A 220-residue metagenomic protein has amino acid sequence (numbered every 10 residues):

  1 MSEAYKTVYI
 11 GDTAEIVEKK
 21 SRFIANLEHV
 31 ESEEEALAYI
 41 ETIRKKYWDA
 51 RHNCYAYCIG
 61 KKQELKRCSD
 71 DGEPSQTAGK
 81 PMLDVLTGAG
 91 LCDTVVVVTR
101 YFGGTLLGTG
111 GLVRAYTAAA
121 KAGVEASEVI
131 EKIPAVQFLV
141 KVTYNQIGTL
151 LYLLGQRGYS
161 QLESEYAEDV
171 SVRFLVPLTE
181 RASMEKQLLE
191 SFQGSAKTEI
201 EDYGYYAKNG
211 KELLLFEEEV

Functional and structural regions predicted by a protein language model:
M1-T77, R181, S191, E199-V220: C-terminal regulatory domains involved in ligand/effector binding and gene-expression control
I16-K20, I130-K132, E165-Y166: Short, flexible turn/loop "capping" segments at secondary-structure junctions
A50-C54, V129-P134, L162, S195-E199: Flexible, glycine/charged-enriched surface loops at secondary-structure junctions
A78-S127: Active-site beta-strand/loop microenvironment that shapes enzyme catalytic pockets
V129-Q146: Short glycine-/aliphatic-rich beta-strand segments at the starts of folded cytosolic domains
K141-Y159: Short amphipathic alpha-helix segments
L150-Q156, S183-F192: Short amphipathic alpha-helices in soluble, non-transmembrane regions that often serve as interface/regulatory elements
F174-S183: Terminal, non-globular segments
